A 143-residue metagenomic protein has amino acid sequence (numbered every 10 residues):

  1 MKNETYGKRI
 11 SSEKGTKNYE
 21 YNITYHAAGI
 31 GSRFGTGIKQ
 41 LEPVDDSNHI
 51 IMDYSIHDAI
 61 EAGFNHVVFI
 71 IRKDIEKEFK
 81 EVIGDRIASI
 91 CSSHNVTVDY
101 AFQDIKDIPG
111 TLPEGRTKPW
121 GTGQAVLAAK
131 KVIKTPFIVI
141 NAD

Functional and structural regions predicted by a protein language model:
K2-Y25, D46-V139: Conserved N-terminal catalytic core of the sugar/cofactor nucleotidyltransferase
Y21-G35: A phosphate-binding catalytic loop at a beta-strand-loop-alpha-helix junction that coordinates phosphoryl groups
R33-T36, V126-A128: Basic, gly/Ser/Thr/Pro-rich low-complexity segments located predominantly at protein N termini
G37-E42: Conserved N-terminal glycine-rich FAD pyrophosphate-binding loop of Rossmann-like flavoproteins
D143: The conserved acidic donor/metal-binding loop of glycosyltransferases
